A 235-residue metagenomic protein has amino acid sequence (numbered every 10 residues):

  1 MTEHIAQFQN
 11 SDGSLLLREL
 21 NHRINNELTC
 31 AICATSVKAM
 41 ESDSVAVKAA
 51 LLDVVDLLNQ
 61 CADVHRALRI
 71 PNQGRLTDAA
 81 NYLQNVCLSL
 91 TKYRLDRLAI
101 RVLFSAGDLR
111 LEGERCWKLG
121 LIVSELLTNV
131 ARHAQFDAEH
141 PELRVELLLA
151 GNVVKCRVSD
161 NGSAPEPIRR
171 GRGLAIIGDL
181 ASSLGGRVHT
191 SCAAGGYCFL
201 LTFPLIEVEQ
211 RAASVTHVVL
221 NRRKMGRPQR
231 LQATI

Functional and structural regions predicted by a protein language model:
M1-L20, R211-I235: PAS-family sensory modules
E3-N21, A49-L52, L95-S124, A131 (+1 more regions): Conserved short strand/loop->alpha-helix "switch" segment adjacent to the catalytic nucleotide/phosphoryl-transfer site
S14-T29, C33, V37: Conserved phosphoacceptor histidine of two-component systems
C30-A34, V47-R101: Conserved DHp (HisKA) dimerization/phosphotransfer helix of two-component histidine kinases, i.e., the long coiled-coil
H140-N152: Short beta-strand/loop element within the Bergerat-fold HATPase_c
L143, Y197-F203: Hydrophobic core positions in the C-terminal catalytic ATP-binding module
C156-G162: Conserved DxG motif in ATP/Mg2+-binding regions
E166-G195, R222-K224, L231-T234: ATP phosphate-binding glycine-rich loop and adjacent ATP-lid/helix-beta elements within ATP-binding kinase/ATPase
